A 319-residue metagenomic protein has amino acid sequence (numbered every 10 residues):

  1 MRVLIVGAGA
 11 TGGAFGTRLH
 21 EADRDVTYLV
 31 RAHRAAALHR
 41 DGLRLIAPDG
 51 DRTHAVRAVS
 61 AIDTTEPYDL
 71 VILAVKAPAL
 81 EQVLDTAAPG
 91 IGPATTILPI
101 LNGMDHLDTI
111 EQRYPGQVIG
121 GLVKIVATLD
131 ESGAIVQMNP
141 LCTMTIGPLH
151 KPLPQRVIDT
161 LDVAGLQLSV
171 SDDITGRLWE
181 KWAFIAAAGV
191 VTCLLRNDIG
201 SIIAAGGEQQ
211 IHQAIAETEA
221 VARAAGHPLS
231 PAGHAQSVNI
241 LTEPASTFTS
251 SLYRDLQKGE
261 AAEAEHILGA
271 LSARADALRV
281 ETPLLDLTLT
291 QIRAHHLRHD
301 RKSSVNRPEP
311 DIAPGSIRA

Functional and structural regions predicted by a protein language model:
M1-D51: NAD(P)+-binding Rossmann beta1-loop-alpha1 motif at the extreme N-terminus of oxidoreductases
R24-T27, Y68-V71, P93-I97, T143 (+1 more regions): Short active-site oxyanion
R44-A47, P115-Q117, V136-N139, A186-A188 (+1 more regions): Short, hinge-like loop/turn segments at secondary-structure boundaries
G50-A134: Rossmann-like NAD(P)(H) cofactor-binding subdomain of soluble oxidoreductases
E66, I100-K181: Rossmann-fold dinucleotide-binding core
I91, A134-M144, L195-I202, F248-K258: Helix-loop-beta segment of a Rossmann-like dinucleotide-binding subdomain
T175-A220, A245-S246: Active-site-proximal catalytic alpha-helix in oxidoreductases
H212-A319: NAD(P)-dependent Rossmann-like dehydrogenase/reductase catalytic/cofactor-binding core
